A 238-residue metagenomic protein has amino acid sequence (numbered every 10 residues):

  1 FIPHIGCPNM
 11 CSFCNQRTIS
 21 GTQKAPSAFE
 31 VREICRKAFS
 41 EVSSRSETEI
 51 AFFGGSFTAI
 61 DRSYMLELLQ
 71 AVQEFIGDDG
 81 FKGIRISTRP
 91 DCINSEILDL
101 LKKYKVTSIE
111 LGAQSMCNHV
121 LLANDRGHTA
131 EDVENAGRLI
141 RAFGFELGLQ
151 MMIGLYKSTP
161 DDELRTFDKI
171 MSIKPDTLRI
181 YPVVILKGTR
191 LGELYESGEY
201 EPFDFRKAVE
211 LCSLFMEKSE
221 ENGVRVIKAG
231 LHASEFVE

Functional and structural regions predicted by a protein language model:
F1-E30: Canonical Radical SAM [4Fe-4S] cluster-binding loop centered on the CxxxCxxC motif and its immediate flanking residues
I2-G6, Y181-L186, H232: Short glycine-enriched loops at secondary-structure junctions
P8-C11, L186-E193, V237: Short acidic/His/Gly/Ser-rich catalytic and metal-binding motifs that mark active-site loops of diverse hydrolases
I19-E33, E41, G54-V183, K187-R206: Conserved non-cysteine loop/helix-boundary elements of the Radical SAM core domain that shape
E33-S43, S213, E217: A short, N-terminal amphipathic alpha-helix
R190, G198-E238: Auxiliary Fe-S-binding modules of radical SAM enzymes
